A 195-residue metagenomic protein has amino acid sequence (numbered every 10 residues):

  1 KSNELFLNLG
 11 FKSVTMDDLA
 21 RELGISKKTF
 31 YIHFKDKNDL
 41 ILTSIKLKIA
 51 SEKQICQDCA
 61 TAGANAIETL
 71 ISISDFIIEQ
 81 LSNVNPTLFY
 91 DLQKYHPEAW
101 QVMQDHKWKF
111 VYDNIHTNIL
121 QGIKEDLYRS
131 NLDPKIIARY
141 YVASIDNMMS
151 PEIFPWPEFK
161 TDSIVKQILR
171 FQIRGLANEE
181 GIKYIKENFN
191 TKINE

Functional and structural regions predicted by a protein language model:
K1-N3, L19, S44-K48, E52 (+1 more regions): Generic hydrophobic, amphipathic alpha-helix propensity
L5-T43: Helix-turn-helix
K37, K48, E52, I73 (+5 more regions): Hydrophobic/aromatic residues within well-ordered alpha-helical segments
T43, Q54-T87, A138-Y141: Hydrophobic alpha-helical connector segments
C59, L88-L92, M148, E152-P155: Secondary-structure edge/capping motif, primarily at the C-terminal ends of alpha-helices and the immediately following
E68, H106, K124-Y140, E158-S163 (+1 more regions): All-alpha amphipathic helical-bundle segments outside canonical DNA-binding/catalytic cores that form hydrophobic
S82-T117, K124-Y128, L132-I136: Short secondary-structure transition hinges
T117-Q121, E125, E158-E195: C-terminal peripheral helix-coil segments that are non-catalytic and often amphipathic
